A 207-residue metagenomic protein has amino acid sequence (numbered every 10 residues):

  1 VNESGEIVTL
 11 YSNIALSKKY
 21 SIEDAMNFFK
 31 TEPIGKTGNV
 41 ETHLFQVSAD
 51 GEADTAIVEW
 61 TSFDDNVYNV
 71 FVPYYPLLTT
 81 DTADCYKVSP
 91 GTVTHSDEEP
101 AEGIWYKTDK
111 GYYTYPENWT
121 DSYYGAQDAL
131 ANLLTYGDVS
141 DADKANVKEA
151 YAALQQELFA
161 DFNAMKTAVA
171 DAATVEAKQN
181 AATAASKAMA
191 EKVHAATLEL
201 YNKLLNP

Functional and structural regions predicted by a protein language model:
V1-P207: C-terminus-biased signal that marks the final domain/tail of proteins
